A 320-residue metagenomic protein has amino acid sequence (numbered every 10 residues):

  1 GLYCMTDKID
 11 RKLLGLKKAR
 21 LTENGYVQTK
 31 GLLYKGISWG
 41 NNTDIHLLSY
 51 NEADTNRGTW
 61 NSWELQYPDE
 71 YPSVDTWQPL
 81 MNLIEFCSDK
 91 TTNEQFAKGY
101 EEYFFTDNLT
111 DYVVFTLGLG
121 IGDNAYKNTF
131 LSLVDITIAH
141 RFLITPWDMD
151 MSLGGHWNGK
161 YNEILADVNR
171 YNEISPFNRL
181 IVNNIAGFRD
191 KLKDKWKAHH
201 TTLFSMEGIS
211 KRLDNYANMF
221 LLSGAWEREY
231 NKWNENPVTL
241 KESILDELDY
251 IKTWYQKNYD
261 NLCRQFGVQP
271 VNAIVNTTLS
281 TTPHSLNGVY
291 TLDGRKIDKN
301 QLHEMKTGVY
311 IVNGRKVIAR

Functional and structural regions predicted by a protein language model:
G1, G154, I297-D298: Generic structural signal for well-ordered beta-strand positions
G1-G58: Conserved ATP-binding subdomain of kinase catalytic cores across diverse folds
L2, L143, R315-V317: Short beta-strand segments
K8-I9, M149, G314: Residues immediately flanking
R20-L21, H199, K299, I311: First exposed extracellular module after export/assembly in secreted or surface-exposed proteins
W63-Y126, F130-V134, I138-V271: Middle-to-C-terminal accessory/interaction subdomains
N272-R320: C-terminal outer-membrane/trafficking sorting elements
